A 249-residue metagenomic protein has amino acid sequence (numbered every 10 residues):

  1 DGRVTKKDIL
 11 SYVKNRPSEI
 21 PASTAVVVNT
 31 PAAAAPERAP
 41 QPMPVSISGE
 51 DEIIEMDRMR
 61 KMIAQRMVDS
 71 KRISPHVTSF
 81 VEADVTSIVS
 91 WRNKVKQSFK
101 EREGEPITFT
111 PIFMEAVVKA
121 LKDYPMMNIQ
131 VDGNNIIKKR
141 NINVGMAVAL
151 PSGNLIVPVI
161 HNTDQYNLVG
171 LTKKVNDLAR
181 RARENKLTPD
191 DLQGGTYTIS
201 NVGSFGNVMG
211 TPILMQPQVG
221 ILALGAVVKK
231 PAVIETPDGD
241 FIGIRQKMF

Functional and structural regions predicted by a protein language model:
R3, K7-D8, Y12-F249: C-terminal catalytic/motor cores of large multi-domain enzyme assemblies
